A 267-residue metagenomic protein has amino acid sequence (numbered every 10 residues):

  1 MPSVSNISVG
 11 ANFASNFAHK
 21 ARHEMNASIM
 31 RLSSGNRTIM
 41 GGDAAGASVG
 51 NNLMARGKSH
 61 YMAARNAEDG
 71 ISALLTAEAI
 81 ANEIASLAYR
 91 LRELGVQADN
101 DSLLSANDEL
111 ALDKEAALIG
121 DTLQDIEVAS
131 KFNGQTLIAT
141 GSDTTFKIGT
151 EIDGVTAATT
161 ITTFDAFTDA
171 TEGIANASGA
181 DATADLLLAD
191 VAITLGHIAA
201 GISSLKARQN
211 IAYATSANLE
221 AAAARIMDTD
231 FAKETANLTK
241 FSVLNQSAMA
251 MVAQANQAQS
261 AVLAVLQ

Functional and structural regions predicted by a protein language model:
M1-H23, A27, R31-K58, A64-S216 (+2 more regions): Amphipathic alpha-helical coiled-coil/heptad-repeat segments
A106, F231-N237: Surface-exposed loop/turn positions within long extracellular repeat scaffolds, especially the passenger domains
L219: Short aromatic-acidic-glycine turn motif
